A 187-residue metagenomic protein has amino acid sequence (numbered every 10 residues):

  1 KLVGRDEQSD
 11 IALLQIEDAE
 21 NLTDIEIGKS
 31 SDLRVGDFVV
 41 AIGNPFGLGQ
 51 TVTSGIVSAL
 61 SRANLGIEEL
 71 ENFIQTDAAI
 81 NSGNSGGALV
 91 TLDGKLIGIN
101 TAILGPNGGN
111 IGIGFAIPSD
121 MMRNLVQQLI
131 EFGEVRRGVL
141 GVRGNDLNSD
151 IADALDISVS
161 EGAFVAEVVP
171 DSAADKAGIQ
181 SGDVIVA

Functional and structural regions predicted by a protein language model:
K1-A177: Serine-dependent protease modules
A174-A187: Conserved PDZ fold ligand-binding element
